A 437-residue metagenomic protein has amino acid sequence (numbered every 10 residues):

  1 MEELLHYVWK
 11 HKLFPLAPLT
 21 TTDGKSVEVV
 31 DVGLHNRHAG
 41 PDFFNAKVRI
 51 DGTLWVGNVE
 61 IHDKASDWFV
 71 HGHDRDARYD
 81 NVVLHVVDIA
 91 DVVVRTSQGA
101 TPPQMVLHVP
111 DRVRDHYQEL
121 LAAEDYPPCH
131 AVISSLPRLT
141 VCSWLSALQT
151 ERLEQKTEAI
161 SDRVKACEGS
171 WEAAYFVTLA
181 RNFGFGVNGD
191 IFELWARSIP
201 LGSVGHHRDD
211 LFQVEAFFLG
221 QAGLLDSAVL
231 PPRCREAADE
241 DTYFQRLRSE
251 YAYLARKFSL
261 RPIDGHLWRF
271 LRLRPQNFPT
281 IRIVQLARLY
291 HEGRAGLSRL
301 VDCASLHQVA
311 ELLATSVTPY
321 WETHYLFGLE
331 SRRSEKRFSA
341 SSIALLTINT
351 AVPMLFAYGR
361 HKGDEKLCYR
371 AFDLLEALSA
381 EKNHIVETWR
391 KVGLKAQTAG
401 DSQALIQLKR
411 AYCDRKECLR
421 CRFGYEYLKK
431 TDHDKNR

Functional and structural regions predicted by a protein language model:
M1-Y7: N-terminal "leader" segments that precede or initiate the main folded domain
Y7-S66, Y79: N-terminal ordered "arm"
V30-V32, P41-A46, S66-H71, D88-V92 (+2 more regions): Short alpha-helical segments and helix-capping/turn motifs at coil-helix boundaries
F44, L54-W55, E60, S66-D80 (+3 more regions): N-terminal accessory interaction module
A65-D67, A90-V92, D111-V113, F185 (+2 more regions): Short loop/turn segments at secondary-structure transitions that flank enzyme active sites
D80-V82, V86-W144: Compact, glycine/acidic-enriched structural inserts
L148-A404, E417: Hydrophobic, aromatic-lined core segments that form the binding pocket/scaffold for planar heteroaromatic ligands
K391-R437: Acidic, carboxylate-rich catalytic segments that either coordinate divalent cations
